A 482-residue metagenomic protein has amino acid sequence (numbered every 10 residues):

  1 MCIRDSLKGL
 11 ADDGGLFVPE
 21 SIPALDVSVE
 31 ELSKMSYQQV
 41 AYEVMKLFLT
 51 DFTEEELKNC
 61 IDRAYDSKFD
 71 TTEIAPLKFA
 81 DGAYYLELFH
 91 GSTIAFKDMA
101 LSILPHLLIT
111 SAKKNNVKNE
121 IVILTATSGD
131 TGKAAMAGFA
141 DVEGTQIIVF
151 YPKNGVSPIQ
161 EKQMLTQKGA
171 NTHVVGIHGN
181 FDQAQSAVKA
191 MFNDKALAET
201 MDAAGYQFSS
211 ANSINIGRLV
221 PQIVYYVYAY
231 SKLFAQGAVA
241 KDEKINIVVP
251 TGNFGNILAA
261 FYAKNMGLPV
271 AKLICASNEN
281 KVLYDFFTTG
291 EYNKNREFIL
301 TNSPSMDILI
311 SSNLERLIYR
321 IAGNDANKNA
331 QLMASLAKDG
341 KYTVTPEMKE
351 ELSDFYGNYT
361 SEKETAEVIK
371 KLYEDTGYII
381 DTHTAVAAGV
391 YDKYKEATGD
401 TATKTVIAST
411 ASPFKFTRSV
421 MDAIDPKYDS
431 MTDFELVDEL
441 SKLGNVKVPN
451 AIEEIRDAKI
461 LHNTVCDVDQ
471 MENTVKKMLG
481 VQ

Functional and structural regions predicted by a protein language model:
M1-I3: Short, small-residue-biased leader/transition segments that mark boundaries at the very start of proteins
G15, P19-I94, G169-A204: Small-residue-rich anion-binding loops in enzyme active sites
E31, I94, V174-F181, N212-L219 (+7 more regions): Hydrophobic alpha-helical scaffolding
Y84-D141: Well-ordered mid-protein domain cores that form the structural environment of catalytic cofactors
A134-N171, V175-Q185, A238-K241, N246-A334 (+1 more regions): Glycine-rich phosphate/pyrophosphate-binding loop at beta-loop-alpha junctions
D194, D202-Q236, K241, R320-T401 (+1 more regions): Active-site-adjacent helical/loop segments in soluble small-molecule enzymes
L268-F287, G389-D457: Catalytic phosphate/nucleotide-handling subdomain of diverse soluble enzymes
V448-Q482: Structural signal for terminal/edge beta-strands and the immediately following C-terminal loop/tail that closes
